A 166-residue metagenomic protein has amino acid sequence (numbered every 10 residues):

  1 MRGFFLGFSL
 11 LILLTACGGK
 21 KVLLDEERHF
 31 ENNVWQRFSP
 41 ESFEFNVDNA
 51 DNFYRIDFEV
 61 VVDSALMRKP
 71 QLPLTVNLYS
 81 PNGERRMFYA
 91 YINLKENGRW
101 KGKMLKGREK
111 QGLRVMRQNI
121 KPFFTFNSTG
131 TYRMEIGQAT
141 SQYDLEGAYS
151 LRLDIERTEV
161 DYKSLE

Functional and structural regions predicted by a protein language model:
L13-A16: C-terminal motif of bacterial Sec signal peptides marking the signal peptidase cleavage site
G18-K21: Bacterial signal peptide processing site
D25-N46: Post-signal peptide N-terminal segment of mature Sec-exported envelope proteins
S42-N52, P122-S128: Extracellular and analogous surface-interaction loops
F58-L66, T140: Short amphipathic, basic-aromatic surface patches that mediate peripheral association with negatively charged
M67-L74, G147-S150: Short coil-to-beta strand junction motifs in C2/discoidin
E96-R99, K103-S128: Short, solvent-exposed, Trp/other aromatic-anchored flexible loops in extracytoplasmic proteins
F124-E159: Internal, hydrophobic beta-strand segments that form the core of beta-sheet-rich folds
